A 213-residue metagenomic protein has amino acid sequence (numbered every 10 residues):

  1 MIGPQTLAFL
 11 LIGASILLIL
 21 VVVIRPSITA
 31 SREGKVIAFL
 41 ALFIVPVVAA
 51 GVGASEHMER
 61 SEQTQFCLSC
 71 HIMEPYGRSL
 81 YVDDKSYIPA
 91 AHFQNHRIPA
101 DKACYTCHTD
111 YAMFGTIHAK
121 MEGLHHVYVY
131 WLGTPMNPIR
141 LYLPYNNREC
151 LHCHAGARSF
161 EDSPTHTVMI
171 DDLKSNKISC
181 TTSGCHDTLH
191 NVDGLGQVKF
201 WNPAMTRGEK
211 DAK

Functional and structural regions predicted by a protein language model:
M1-K213: Short sequence/structural segments immediately N-terminal
